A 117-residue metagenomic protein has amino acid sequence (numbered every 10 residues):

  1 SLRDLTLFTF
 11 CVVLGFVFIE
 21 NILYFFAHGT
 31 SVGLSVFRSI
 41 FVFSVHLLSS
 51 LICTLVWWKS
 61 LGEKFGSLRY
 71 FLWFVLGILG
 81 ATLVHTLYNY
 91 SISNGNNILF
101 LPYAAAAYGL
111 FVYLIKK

Functional and structural regions predicted by a protein language model:
S1-K117: Hydrophobic alpha-helical segments at protein termini of multi-pass membrane proteins
